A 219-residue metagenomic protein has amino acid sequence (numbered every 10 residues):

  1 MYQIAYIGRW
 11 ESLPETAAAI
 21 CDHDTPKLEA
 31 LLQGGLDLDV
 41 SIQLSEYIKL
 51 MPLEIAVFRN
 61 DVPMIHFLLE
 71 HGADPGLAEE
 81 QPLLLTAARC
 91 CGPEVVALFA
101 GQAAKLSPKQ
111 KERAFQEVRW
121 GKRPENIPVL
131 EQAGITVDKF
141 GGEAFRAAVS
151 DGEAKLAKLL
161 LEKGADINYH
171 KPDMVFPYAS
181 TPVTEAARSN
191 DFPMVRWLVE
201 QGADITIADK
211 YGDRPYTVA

Functional and structural regions predicted by a protein language model:
Y2-S45, L159: N-terminal segments that cap or nucleate solenoid repeat domains
G8-A18, S41-E54, L77-T86, P108-V118 (+3 more regions): Ankyrin-repeat boundary/"N-cap" motif
R9, C21-D24, D37, E46 (+8 more regions): Alpha-helix initiation and capping sites
T16, L53, E70, L84-L85 (+7 more regions): Short, intrinsically disordered, low-complexity terminal segments
A18-H23, E54-D61, T86-G92, E117-R123 (+5 more regions): Ankyrin repeat A-helix N-terminal signature
C21, H66, P128, T136 (+2 more regions): Residues marking helix boundaries in flexible regions
D24-L32, D61-L69, G92-G101, R123-E131 (+2 more regions): Ankyrin repeat structural motif
G35-D39, G72-G76, A103-K105, G134-T136 (+2 more regions): The conserved C-terminal loop/turn that links adjacent ankyrin repeats
